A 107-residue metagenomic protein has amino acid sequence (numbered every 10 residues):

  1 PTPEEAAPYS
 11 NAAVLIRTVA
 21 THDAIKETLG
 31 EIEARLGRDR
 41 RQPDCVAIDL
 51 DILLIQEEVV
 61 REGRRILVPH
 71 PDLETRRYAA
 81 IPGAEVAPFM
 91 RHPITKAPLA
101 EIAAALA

Functional and structural regions predicted by a protein language model:
P1-S10, D23-K26, G30-A107: Flexible, gly/pro- and Lys/Arg-enriched active-site loops
T18-T21: Helix N-cap motif at beta-to-alpha junctions
